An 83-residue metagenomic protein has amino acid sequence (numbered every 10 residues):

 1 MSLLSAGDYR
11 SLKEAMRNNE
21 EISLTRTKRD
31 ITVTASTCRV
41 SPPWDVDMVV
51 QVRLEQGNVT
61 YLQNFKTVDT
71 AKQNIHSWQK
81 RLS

Functional and structural regions predicted by a protein language model:
M1-T32: Negatively charged, low-complexity tracts enriched in Asp/Glu with abundant Ser/Thr
G7, N19-E20, G57, I75 (+1 more regions): Short, flexible coil/linker elements and helix-boundary hinge sites characteristic of intrinsically disordered
D8, V50-V52, A71-N74: Amphipathic alpha-helical interface surfaces
R17, D45-D47, T70: Compositionally biased, low-complexity intrinsically disordered regions
T34-V59: Short aromatic-glycine-(Arg/Gly/Cys) micro-motifs in beta-strand/loop hairpins
Q56-T70: A short, exposed loop/beta-hairpin motif centered on an aromatic-Gly-Thr core
K66-L82: A short, charged, amphipathic alpha-helix used as a generic interaction element across diverse proteins
